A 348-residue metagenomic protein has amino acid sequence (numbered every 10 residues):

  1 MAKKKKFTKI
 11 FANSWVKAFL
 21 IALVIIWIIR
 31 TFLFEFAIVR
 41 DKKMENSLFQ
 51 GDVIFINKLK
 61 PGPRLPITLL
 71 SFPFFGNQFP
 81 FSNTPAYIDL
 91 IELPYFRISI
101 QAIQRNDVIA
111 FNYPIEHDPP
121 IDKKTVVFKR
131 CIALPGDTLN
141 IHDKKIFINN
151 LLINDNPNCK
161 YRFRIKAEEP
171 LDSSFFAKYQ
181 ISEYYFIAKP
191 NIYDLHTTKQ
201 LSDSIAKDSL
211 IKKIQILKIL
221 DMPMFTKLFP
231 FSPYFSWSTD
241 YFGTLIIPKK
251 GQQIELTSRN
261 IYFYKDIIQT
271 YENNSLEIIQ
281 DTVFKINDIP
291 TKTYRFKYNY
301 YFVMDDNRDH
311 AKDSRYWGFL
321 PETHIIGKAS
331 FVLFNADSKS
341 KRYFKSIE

Functional and structural regions predicted by a protein language model:
A2-E348: Extended hydrophobic leader/signal-anchor segments used for secretion and membrane insertion
